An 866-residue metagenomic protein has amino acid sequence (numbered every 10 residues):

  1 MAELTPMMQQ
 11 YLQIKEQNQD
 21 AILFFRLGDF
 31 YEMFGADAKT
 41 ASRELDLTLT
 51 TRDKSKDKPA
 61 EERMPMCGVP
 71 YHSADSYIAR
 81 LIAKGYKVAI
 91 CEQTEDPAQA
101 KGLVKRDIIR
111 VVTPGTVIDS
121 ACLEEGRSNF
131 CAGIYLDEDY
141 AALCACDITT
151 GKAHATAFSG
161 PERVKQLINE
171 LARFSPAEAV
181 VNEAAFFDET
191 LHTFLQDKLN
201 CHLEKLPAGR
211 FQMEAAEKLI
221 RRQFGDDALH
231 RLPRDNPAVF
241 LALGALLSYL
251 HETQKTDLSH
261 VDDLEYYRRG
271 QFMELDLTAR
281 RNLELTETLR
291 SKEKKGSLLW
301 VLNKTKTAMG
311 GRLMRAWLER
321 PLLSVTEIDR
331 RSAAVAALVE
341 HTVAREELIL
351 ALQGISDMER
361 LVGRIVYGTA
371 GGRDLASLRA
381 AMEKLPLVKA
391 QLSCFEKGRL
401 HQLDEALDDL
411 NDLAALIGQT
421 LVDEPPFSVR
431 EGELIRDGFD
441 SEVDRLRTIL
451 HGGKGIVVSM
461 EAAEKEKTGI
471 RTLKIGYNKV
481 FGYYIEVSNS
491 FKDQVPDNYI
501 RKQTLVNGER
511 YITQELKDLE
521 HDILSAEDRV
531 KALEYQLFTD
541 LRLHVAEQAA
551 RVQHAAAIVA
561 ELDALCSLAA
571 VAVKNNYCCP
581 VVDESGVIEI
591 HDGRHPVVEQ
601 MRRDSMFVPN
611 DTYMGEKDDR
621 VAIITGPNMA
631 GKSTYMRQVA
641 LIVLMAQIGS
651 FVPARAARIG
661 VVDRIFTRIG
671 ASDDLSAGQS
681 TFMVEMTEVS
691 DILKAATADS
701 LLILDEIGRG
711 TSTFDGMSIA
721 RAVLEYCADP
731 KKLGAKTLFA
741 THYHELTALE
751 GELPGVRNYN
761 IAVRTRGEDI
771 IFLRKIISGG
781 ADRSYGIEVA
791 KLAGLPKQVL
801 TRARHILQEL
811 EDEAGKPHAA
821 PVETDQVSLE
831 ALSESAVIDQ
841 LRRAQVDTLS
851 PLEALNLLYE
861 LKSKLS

Functional and structural regions predicted by a protein language model:
M1-A337, E346, Q353, D357-V366 (+2 more regions): Charged catalytic and DNA/RNA-contacting regions of genome-maintenance and nucleic-acid-processing enzymes
G35-A38, N236, K306-T307, W317 (+5 more regions): ATPase nucleotide-binding head domains, primarily ABC-like/P-loop NTPase cores
C91, P114-L123, D257, F395-R399 (+6 more regions): Active-site phosphate-binding and catalytic loops of NTP-dependent enzymes
L171, P176-A185, T190-T193, K205 (+3 more regions): Conserved catalytic alpha/beta cores of large enzymes that bind or transform nucleotide phosphates and polynucleotides
A208-L219, M273-L277, L289, A380-S459 (+4 more regions): Amphipathic heptad-repeat alpha-helical coiled-coil/stalk segments that mediate oligomerization, filament/stalk
I328-R331, A351, I355, G453 (+5 more regions): Intracellular alpha-helical coupling/juxtamembrane segments of multi-pass membrane proteins
I365-K384, Q391-Q402, K797-S833, L841 (+2 more regions): C-terminal helical "lid" subdomain and adjoining coupling/linker elements of P-loop NTPases
S441-H451, G455-I456, L829-E860: C-terminal accessory/binding modules appended to enzymatic or scaffolding proteins
